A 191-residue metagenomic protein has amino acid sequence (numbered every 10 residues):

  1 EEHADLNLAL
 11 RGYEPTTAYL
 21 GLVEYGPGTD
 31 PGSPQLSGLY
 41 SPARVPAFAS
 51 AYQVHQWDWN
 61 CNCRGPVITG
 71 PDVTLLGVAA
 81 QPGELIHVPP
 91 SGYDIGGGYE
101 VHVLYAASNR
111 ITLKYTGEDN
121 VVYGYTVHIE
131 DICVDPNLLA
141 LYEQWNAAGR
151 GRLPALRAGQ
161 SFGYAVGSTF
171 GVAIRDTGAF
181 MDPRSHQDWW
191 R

Functional and structural regions predicted by a protein language model:
E1-R191: Contiguous, well-folded functional domains in the mature portion of proteins
